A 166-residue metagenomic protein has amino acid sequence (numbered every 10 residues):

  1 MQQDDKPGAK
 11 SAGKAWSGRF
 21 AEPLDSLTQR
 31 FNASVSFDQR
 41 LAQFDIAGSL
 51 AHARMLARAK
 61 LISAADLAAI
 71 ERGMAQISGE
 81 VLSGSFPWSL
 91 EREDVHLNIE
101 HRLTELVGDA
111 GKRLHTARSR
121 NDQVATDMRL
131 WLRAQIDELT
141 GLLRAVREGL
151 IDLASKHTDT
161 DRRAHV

Functional and structural regions predicted by a protein language model:
Q2-V166: A helix-coil-helix interface module used to build multimeric assemblies and to scaffold catalytic/cofactor sites
